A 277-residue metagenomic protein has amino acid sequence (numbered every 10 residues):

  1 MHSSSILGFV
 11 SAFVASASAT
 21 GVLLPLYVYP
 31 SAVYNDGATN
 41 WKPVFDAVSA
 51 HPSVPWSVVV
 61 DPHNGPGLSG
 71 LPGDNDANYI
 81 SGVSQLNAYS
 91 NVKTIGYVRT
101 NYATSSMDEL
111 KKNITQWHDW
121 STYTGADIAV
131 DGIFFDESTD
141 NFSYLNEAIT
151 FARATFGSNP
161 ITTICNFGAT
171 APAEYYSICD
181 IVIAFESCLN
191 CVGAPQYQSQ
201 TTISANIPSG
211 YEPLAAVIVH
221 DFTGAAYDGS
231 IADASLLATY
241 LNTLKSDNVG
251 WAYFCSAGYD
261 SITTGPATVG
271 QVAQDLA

Functional and structural regions predicted by a protein language model:
M1-A19: Fungal secretory targeting signals
A17-A277: Glycan-processing catalytic domains of CAZymes
